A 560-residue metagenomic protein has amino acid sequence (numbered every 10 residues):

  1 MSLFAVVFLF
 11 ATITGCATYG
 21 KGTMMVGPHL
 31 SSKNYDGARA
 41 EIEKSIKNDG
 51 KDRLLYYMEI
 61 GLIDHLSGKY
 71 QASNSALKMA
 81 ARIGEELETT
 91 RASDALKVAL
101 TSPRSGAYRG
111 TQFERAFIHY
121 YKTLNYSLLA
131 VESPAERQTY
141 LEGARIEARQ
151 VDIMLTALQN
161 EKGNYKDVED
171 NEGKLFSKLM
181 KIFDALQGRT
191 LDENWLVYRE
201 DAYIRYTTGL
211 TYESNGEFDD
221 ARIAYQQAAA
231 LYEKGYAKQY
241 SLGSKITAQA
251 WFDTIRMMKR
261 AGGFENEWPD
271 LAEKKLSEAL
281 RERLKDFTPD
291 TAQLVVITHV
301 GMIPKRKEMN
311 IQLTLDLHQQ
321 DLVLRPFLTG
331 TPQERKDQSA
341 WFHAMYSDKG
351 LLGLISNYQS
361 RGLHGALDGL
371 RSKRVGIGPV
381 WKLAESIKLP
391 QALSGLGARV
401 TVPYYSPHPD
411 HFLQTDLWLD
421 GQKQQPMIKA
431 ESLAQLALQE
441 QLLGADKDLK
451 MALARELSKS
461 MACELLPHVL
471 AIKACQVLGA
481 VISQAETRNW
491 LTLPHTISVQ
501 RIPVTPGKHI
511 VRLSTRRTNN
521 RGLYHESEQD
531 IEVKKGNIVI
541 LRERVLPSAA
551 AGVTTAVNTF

Functional and structural regions predicted by a protein language model:
S2-T14: Bacterial N-terminal signal peptides
I13-Y35: Bacterial Sec signal peptide processing site at the extreme N-terminus
Y19, L54, R109-A116, T123 (+2 more regions): Start-of-helix signal in alpha-solenoid helical-repeat scaffolds, especially tetratricopeptide repeats
M24, E59, I63-L66, E114-F117 (+2 more regions): "A position-specific structural signal for the A-helix of alpha-solenoid helical repeats
H29, E41, Y57, D64 (+6 more regions): Alpha-helical solenoid repeat scaffolds, predominantly canonical TPR units
L66-K69, E88, T123, L128-P134 (+2 more regions): Short coil/turn linking the two alpha-helices of tandem helical-hairpin repeats
G143-A144, A148-L465, A474-V477, V481-H495: Extracytoplasmic/secretory-pathway proteins
D446, M461-F560: C-terminal soluble interaction/assembly domains
